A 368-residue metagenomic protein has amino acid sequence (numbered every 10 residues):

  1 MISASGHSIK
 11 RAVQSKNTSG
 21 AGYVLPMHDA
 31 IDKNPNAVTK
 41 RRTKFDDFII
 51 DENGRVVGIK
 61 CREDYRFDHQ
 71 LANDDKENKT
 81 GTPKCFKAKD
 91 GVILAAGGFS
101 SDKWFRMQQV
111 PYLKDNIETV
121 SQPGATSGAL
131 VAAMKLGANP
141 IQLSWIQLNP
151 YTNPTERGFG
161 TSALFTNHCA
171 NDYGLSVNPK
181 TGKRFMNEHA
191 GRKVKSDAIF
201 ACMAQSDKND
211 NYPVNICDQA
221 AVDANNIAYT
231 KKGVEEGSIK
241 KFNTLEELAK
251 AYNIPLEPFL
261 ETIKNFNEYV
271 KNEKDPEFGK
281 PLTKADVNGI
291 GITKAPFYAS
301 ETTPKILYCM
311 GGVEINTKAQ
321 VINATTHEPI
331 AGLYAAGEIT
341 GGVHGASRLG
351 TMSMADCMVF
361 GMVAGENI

Functional and structural regions predicted by a protein language model:
M1-A12, T18, K240-F259, K264-N265: Rossmann-like flavin
M1-P83, K89, K103-W104, N153 (+1 more regions): Conserved redox-cofactor binding core of oxidoreductases
I2, I50, V177-N178, I315-N316 (+2 more regions): Hydrophobic alpha-helical segments, especially N-terminal targeting/anchoring helices
A12-K16, P83, V120, A163-H168 (+3 more regions): Short Gly/Pro-enriched turn/cap motifs at secondary-structure boundaries
R66-E156, F360-V363: Glycine-rich loop(s) and the adjacent beta-strand/alpha-helix scaffold that form part
L130-A132, N139-I254: An anion/pyrophosphate-binding glycine-rich loop and adjacent beta-alpha core in soluble alpha-beta enzymes
P258-S347: A glycine-rich dinucleotide-binding beta-alpha-beta segment and adjacent secondary-structure elements that constitute
